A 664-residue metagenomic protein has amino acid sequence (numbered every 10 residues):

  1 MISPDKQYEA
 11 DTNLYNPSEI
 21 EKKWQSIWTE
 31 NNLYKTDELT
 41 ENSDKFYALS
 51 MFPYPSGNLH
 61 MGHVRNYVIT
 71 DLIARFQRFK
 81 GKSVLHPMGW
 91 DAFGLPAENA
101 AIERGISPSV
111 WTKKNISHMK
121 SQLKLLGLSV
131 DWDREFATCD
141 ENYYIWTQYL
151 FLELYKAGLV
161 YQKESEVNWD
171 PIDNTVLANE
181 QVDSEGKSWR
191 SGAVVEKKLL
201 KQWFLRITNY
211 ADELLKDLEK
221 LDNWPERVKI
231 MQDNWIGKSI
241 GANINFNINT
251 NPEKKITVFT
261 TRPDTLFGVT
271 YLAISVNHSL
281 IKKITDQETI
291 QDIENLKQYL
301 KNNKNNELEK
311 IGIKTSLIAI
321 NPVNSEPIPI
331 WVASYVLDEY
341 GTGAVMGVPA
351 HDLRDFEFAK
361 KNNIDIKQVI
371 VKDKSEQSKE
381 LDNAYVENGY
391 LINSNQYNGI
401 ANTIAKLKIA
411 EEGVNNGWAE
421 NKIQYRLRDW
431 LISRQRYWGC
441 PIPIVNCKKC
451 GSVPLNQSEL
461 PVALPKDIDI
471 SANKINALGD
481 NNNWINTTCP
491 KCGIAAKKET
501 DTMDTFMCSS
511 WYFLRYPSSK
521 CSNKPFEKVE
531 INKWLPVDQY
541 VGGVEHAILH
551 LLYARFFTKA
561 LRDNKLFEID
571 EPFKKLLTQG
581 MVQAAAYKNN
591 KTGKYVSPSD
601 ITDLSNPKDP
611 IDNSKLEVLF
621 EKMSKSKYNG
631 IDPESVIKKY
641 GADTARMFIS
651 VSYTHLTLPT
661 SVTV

Functional and structural regions predicted by a protein language model:
I2-K6, L14, K23, I27-N31 (+6 more regions): Residue patterns forming the tRNA-binding/recognition surfaces of aminoacyl-tRNA synthetases and related DALR
Y8, T12-L49, R78-P87, K114-S117 (+2 more regions): Conserved oxyanion/phosphate-binding beta-strand-loop segments in alpha/beta enzyme cores
T40-S43, M51-F52, P87-P96, E135-Y143 (+3 more regions): Short, solvent-exposed turn/loop segments enriched in Gly/Ser/Thr/Pro and often Arg
Y54-L85, S188, L317, Y340-V371 (+3 more regions): Conserved active-site neighborhood of enzyme catalytic/cofactor-binding cores
T70, S83, H278-D373, S378-K379: Catalytic alpha/beta core of large soluble enzyme barrels
E213-G237, S279-K310, S471-N482: Amphipathic alpha-helical
T257-N277, T502-F513, E545-I548: Conserved phosphate/anionic-ligand binding catalytic regions in large, soluble enzymes, centered on
